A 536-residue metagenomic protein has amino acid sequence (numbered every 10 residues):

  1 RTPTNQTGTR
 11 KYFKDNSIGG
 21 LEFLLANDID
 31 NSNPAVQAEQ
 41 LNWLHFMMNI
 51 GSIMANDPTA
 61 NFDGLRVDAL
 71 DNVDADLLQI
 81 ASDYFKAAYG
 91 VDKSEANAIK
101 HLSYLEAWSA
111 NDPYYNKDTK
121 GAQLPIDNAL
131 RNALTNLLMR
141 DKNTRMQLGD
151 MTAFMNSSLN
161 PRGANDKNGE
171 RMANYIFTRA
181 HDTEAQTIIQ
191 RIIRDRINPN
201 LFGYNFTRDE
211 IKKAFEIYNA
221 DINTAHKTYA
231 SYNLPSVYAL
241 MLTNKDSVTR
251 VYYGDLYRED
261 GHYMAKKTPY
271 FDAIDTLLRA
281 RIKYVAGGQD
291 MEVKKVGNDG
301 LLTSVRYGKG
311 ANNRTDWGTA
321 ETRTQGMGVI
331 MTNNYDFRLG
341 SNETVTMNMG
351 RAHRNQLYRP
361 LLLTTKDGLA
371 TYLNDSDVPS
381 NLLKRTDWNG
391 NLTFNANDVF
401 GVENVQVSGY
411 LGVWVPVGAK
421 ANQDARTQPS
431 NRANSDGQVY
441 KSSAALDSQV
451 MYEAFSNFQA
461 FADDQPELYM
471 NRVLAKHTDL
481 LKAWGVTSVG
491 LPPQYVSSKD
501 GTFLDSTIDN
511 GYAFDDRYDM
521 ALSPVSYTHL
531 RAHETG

Functional and structural regions predicted by a protein language model:
R1: Acidic/charged coordination and interface sites in well-structured regions
T4, F13-K14, D182, Y284: Sequence-pattern detector for short linear motifs and compositional/periodic biases rather than a specific fold
Q6-N27, A445-D447, S497-Y527: Aromatic- and acidic-residue-enriched carbohydrate-binding clefts of CAZyme catalytic domains
E22-Q37, R66-N72, N219-Y229, E453-L468 (+1 more regions): The substrate-binding groove and active-site-proximal loops of carbohydrate-active enzymes, especially glycoside
E39-S448, K476-K482, V486, P492-S498 (+1 more regions): Active-site-proximal helices and loops of the catalytic beta/alpha 8
Y469-V473: Eukaryotic beta-rich interaction modules
T528-T535: Conserved small/polar residues in nucleotide/adenosyl-binding loops
